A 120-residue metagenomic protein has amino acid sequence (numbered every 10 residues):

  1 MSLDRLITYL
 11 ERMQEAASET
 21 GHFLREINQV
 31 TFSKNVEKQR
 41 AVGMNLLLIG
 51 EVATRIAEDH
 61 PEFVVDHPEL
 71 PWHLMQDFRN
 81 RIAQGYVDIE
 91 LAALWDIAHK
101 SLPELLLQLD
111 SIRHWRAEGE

Functional and structural regions predicted by a protein language model:
M1-E120: Solvent-exposed interaction patches of small proteins and small membrane subunits
